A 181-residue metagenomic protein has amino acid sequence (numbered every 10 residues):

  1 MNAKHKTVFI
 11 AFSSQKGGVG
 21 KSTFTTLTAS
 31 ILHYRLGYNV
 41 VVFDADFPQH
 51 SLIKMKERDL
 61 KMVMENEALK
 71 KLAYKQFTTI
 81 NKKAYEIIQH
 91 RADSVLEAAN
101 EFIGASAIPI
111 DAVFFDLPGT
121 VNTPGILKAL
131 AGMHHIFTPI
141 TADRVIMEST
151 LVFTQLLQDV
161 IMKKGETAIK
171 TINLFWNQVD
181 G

Functional and structural regions predicted by a protein language model:
N2-Y38: Walker A (P-loop) phosphate-binding motif
H5-T7, G37, I108-I110, M133 (+1 more regions): A general structural motif
S13-V19, Y34-V113: P-loop/Walker-type NTP enzyme "switch/lid" segment
K21, R91-A92, V145-T150: Phosphate/oxyanion-binding active-site loops and adjacent basic polyanion-contact surfaces
T25, L52-K54, A112, T123-P124 (+1 more regions): Short, function-defining helix-loop hinge/capping sites that tune catalysis or transport
T26, S30-Y34, E57, A131 (+1 more regions): Short, well-ordered alpha-helices that flank and scaffold nucleotide-derived cofactor binding pockets
I31, E101-A105, L156-K164: A generic secondary-structure signal
V41, P118-G181: Conserved catalytic-core segment of NTP-binding enzymes
